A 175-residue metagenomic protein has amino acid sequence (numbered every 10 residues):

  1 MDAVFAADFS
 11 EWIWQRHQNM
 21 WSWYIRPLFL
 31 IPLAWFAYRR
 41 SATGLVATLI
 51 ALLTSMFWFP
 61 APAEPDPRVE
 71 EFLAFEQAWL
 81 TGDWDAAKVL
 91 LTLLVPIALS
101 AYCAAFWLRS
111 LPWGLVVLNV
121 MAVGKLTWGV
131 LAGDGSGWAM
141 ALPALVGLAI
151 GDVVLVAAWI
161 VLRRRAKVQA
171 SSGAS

Functional and structural regions predicted by a protein language model:
V4-R16, E71-D83, C103-W107: Short juxtamembrane and helix-loop transition motifs at transmembrane-helix boundaries in membrane proteins
W12-S22, P60-E64, G82-K88, R109-V116: Short, amphipathic, aromatic/basic-enriched membrane-interface segments that mark the entry/exit of transmembrane
R26-I31, L91-Y102, N119-A122, L148: Core segments of transmembrane alpha-helices that mediate helix-helix packing or line hydrophobic substrate/ligand
Y38-L45, C103-V116: Membrane-helix interface "capping/anchor" motifs
V46-T54, G114-V123: Central hydrophobic cores of alpha-helical transmembrane segments in multi-pass integral membrane proteins
L49-E70: Transmembrane alpha-helix/helix-exit interface in multi-pass inner-membrane proteins
A74-P96, L145: A loop-to-helix transmembrane entry motif
L115-S175: Glycine-rich, aromatic-bearing surface loops/beta-hairpins
